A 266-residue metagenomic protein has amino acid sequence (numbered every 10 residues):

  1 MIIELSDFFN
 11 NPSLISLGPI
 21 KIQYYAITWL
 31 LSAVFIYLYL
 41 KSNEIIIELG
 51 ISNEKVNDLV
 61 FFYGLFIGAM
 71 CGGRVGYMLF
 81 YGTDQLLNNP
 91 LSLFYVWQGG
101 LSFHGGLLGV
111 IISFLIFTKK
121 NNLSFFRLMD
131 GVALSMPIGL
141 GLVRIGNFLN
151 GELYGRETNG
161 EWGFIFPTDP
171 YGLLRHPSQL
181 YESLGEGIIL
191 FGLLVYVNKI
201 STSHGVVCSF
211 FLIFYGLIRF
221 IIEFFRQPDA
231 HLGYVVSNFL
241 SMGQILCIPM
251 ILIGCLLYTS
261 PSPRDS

Functional and structural regions predicted by a protein language model:
M1-S260: Hydrophobic, membrane-interfacing alpha helices
P261-S266: A short, hydrophobic C-terminal helix/tail in secreted or cell-surface proteins
